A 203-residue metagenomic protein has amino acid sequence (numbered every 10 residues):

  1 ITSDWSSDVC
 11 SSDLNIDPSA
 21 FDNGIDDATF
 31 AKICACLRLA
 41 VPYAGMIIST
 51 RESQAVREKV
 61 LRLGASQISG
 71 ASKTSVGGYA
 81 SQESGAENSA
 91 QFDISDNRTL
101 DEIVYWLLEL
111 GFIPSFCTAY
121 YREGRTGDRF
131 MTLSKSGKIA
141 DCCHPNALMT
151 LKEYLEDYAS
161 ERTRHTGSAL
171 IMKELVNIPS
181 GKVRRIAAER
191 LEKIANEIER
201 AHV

Functional and structural regions predicted by a protein language model:
I1-V9, A201-V203: Single conserved hydrophobic/aromatic residue that forms the stacking wall/gate of nucleotide- or nucleobase-binding
S6-D17, D26-A55, R62, Q67 (+1 more regions): Conserved C-terminal portion of the radical SAM core fold that forms the substrate/S-adenosylmethionine-binding
S6-N23, Y120-T126, F130-T132: N-terminal/domain-start segments enriched in small and hydrophobic, helix-friendly residues, covering either
P18-S19, A40-P42, E87-S89, P145: A short, structure-level motif marking secondary-structure boundaries and short turns
N23-D27, M46, A90-N97: Hydrophobic alpha-helical scaffolding
E58, L63, S72-A201: Radical SAM enzyme core and accessory elements
